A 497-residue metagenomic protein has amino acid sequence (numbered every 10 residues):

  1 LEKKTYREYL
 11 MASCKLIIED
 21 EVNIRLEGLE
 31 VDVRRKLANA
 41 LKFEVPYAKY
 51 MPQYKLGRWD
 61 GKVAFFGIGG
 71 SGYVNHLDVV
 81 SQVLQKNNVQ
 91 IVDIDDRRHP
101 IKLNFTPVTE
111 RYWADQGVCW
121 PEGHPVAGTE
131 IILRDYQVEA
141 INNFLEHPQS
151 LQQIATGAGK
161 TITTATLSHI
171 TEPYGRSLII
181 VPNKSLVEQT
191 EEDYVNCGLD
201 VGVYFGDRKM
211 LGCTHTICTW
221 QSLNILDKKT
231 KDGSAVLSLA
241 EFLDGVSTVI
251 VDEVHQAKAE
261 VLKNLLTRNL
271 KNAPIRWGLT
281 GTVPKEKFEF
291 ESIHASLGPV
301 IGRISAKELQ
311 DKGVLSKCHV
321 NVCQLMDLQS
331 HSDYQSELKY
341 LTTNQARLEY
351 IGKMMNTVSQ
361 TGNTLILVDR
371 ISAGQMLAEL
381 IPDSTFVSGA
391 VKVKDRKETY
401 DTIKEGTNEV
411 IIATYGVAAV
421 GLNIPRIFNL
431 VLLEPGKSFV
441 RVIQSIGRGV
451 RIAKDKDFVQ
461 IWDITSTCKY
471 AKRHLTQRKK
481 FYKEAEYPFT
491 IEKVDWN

Functional and structural regions predicted by a protein language model:
T5-P100: N-terminal accessory nucleic-acid engagement/regulatory domains that precede and modulate ATP-driven motor cores
K62-A64, D96-Q153: Conserved pre-motif I regulatory segment
E146-T171: Walker A/P-loop
L167-S168, S330-D369, Q375-E379: Conserved interdomain hinge at the start of the Helicase C-terminal
E188, D200-G212, L365, Q375-M376 (+1 more regions): Conserved helicase ATPase core of P-loop NTP-dependent helicases/translocases
G206-T248, A259-T267, V417: Conserved helix/coil segment N-terminal to the catalytic DExD/H
T248, E253-H319, Y482: Post-DEXD/H (motif II) to motif III coupling segment of the RecA-like Helicase ATP-binding lobe
S388-A485: Conserved RecA-like P-loop NTPase helicase motor core
